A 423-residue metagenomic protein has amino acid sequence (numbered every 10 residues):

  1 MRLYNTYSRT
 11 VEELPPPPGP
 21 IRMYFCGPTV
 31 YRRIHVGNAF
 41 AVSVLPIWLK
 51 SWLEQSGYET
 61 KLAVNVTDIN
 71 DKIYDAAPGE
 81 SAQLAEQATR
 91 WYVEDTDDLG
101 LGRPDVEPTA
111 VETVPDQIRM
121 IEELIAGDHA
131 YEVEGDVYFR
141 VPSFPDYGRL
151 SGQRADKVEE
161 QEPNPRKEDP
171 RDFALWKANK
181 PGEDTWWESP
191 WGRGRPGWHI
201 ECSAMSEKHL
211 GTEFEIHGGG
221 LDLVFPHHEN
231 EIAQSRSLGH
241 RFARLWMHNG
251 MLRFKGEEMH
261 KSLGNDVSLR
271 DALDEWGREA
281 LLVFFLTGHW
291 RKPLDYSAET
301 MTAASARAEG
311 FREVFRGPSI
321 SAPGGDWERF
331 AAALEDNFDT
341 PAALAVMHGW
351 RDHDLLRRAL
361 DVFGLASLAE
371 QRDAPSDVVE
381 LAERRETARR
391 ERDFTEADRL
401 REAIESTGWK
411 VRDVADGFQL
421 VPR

Functional and structural regions predicted by a protein language model:
M1-Y31, A39, I47-W48, P115-S319: Alpha-helical recognition segments enriched in aromatics with Gly/Pro capping that present substrate-recognition
S8, E13-G100, L420: N-terminal, positively charged nucleic-acid-binding surface of large information/translation enzymes
Y58, H129, W409: Short phosphate-binding/catalytic loops that engage adenosine nucleotides
A63-D71, G102-Q117, G135-F144: Short, glycine/charge-rich beta-strand/loop segments that flank catalytic centers and engage negatively charged groups
D75-S81, V106-V111, G220: The substrate-binding groove and active-site-proximal loops of carbohydrate-active enzymes, especially glycoside
Y92, D97-G102, A110, Q117-H129: Active-site pocket-lining segments that scaffold enzyme catalytic pockets across diverse folds
E257-R423: Structural preference for alpha-helix termini/caps and helix-kink/transition segments
